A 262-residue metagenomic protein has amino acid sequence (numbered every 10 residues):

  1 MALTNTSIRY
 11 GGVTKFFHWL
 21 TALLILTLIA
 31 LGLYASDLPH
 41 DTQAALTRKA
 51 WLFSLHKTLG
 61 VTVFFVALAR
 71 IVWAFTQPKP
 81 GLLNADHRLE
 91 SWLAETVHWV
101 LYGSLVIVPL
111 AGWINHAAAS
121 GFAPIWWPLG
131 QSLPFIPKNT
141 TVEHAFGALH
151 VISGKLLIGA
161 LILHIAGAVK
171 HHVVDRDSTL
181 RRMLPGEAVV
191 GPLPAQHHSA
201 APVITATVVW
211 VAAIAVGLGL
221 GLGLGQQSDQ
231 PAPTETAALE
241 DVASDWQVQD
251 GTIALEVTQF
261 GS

Functional and structural regions predicted by a protein language model:
M1-A237: Membrane-embedded alpha-helical bundles that constitute the cytochrome b-like, heme-associated redox core of multi-pass
V242-D245: A glycine-anchored, Pro-Gly-centered beta-turn/N-cap motif
V248-S262: N-terminal glycine/threonine-rich, aromatic-flanked beta-hairpin/loop signature
